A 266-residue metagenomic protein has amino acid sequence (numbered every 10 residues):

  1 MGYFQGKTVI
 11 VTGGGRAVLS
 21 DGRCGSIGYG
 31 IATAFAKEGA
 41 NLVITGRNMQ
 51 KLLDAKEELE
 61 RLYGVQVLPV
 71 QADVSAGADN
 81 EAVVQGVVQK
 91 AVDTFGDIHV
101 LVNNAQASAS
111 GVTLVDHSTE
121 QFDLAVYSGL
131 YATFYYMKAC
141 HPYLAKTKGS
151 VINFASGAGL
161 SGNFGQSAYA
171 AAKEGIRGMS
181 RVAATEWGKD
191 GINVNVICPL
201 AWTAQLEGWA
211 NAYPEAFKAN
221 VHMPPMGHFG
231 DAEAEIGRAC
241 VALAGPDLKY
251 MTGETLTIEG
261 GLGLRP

Functional and structural regions predicted by a protein language model:
G2-V43: Canonical Rossmann dinucleotide-binding motif of NAD(H)/NADP(H)-dependent dehydrogenases/reductases, specifically
S20, G111, S161, H222-M223 (+2 more regions): Short C-terminal tail/terminal secondary-structure segment of NAD(P)H-dependent dehydrogenase/reductase domains
V87, K189, V196, E215-M251 (+1 more regions): C-terminal helical subdomain
V112-L114, S118-D123, F217-N220: Substrate-binding pocket helix/loop in short-chain dehydrogenase/reductase
M137, A172, S180: Active-site helix of classical SDR
S156: Residue(s) in the substrate-gating loop at a strand-loop-helix junction that position the organic substrate next
S161, V182-I192, K249: Active-site-adjacent segment of SDR/Rossmann-fold oxidoreductases
